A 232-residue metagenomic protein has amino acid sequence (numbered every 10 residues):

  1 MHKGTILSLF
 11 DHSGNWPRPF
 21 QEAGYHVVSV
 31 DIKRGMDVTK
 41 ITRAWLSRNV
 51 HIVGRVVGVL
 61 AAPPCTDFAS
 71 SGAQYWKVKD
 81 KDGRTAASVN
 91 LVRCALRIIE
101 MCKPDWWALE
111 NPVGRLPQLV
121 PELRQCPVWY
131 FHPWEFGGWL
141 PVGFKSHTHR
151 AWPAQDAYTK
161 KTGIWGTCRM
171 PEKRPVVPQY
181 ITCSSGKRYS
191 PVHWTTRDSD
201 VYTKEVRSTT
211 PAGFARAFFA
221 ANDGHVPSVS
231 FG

Functional and structural regions predicted by a protein language model:
M1: Catalytic cores of nucleic-acid ligases and guanylyltransferases
G4-R48, V57-L60: SAM cofactor-binding core of SAM-dependent methyltransferases, primarily the Rossmann-like beta-alpha-beta module
L9-F10, I41, W45-V53, G58 (+1 more regions): Class I S-adenosyl-L-methionine
